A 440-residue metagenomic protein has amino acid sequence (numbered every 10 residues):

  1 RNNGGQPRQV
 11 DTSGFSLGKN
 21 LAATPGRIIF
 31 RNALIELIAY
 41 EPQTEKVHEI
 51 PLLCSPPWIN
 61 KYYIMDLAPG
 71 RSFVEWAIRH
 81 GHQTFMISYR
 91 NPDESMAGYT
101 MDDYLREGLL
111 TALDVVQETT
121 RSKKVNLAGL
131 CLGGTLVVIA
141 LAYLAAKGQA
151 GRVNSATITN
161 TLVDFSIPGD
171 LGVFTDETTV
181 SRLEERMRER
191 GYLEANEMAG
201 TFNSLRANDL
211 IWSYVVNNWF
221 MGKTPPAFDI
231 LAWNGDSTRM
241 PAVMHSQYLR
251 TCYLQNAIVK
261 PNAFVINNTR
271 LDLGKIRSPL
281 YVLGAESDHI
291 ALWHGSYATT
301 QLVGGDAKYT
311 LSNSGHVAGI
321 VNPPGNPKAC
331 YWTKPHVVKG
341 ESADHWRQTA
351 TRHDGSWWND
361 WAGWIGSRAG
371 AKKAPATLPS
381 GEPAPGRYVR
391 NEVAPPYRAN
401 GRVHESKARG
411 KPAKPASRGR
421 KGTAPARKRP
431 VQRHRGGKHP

Functional and structural regions predicted by a protein language model:
R1-N20, A343, R347-W358, S367 (+1 more regions): N-terminal targeting or regulatory segments adjacent to alpha/beta-hydrolase or S9 domains
G4-S16, A22-E94: Short, surface-exposed "cap/lid" segments of acyl-processing enzymes
M96-T119: Alpha/beta-hydrolase active-site loop
V116-L132: Alpha/beta-hydrolase fold nucleophile elbow
E118, S122, L136, A140-Q247 (+2 more regions): Alpha/beta-hydrolase-fold enzymes
V282-G284, D288: Short beta-strand/loop motif that positions the catalytic acidic residue of the alpha/beta-hydrolase fold
S287, S312-C330, P335-V338, D344 (+2 more regions): Histidine-bearing beta->alpha loop at or near hydrolase active sites
L292-L302, N313: Short alpha-helix in the alpha/beta-hydrolase fold that links the catalytic acid
